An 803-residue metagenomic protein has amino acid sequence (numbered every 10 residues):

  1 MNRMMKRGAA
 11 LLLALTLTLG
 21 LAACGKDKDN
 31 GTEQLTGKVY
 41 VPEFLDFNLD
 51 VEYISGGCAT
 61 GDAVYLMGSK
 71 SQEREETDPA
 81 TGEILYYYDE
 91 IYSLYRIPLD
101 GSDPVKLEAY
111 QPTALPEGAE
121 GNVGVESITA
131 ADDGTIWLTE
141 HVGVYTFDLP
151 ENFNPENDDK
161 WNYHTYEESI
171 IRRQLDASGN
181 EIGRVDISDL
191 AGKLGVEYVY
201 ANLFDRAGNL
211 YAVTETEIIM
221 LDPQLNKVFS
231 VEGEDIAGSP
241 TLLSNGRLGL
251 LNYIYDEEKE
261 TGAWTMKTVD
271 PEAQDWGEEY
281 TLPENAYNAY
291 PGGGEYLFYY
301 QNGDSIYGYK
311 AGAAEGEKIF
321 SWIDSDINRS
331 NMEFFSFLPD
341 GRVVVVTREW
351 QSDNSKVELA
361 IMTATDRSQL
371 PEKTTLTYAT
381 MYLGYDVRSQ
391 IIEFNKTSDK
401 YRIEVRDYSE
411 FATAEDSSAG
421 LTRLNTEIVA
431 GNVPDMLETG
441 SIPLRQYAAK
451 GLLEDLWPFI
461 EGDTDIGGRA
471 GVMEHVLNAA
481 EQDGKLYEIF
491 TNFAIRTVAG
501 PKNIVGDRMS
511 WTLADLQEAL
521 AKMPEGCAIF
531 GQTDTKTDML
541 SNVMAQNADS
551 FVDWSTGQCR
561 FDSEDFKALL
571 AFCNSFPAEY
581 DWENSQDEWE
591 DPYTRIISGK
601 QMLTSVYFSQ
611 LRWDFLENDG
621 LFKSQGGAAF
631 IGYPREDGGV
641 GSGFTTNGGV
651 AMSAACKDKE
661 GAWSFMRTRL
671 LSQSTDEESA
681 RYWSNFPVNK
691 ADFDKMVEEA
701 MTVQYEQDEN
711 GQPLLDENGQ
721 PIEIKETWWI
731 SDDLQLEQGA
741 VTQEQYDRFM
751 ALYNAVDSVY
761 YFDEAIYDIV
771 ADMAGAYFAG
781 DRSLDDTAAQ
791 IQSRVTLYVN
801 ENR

Functional and structural regions predicted by a protein language model:
G20-A23: C-terminal motif of bacterial Sec signal peptides marking the signal peptidase cleavage site
G25-G101, I128, V142, N154 (+8 more regions): Conserved N-terminal structural module of periplasmic/extracytoplasmic solute-binding proteins
P98, P104, D176-G179, E481-D587 (+2 more regions): Helix-loop-helix "hinge/cap" segment bordering the ligand-binding cleft or interdomain interface
I442-T497, A514-D515, G626-P634: Hinge/lid segment of periplasmic solute-binding proteins
W457-G471, D549-A571, G632-G641, G780: Short, solvent-exposed loop/beta-turn-alpha elements that line the ligand-binding surface or hinge of extracytoplasmic
E525, R667-Q704: Periplasmic-binding protein-like
F576-S664, S674: Extracytoplasmic/periplasmic substrate-binding proteins
L714-V795: C-terminal capping/gating helix-and-loop segments adjacent to ligand/active sites or protein-protein/ligand interfaces
